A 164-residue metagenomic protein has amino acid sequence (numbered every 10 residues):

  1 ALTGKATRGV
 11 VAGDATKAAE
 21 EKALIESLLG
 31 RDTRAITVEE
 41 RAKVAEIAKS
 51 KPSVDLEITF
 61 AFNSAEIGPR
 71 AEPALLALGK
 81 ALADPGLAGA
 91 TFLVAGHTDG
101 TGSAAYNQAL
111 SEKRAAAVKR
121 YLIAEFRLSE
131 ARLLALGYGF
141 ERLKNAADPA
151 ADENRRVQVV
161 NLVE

Functional and structural regions predicted by a protein language model:
A1-T91, E164: Periplasmic peptidoglycan-binding/tethering modules of Gram-negative envelope proteins
P69, A95-E164: Periplasmic OmpA-like peptidoglycan-binding domain that tethers envelope proteins to the cell wall
